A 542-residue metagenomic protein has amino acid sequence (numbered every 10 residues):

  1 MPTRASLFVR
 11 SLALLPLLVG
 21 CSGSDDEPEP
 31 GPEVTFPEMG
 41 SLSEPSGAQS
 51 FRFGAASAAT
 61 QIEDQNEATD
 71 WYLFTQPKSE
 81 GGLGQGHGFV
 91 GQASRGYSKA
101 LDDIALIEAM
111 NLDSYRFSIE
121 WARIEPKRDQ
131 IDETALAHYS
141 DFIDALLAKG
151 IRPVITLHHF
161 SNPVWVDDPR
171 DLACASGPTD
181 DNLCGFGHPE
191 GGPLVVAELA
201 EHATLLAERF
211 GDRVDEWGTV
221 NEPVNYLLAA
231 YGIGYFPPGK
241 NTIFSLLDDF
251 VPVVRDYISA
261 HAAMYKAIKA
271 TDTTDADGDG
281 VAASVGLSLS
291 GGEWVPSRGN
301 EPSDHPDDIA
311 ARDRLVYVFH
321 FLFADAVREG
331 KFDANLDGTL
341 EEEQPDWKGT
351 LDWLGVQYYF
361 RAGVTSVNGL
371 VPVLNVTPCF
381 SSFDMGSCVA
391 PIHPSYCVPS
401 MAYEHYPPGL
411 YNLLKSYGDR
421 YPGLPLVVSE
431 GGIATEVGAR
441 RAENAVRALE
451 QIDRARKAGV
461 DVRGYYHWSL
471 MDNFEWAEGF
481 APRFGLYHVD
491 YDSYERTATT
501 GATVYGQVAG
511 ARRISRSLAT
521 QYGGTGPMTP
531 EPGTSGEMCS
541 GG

Functional and structural regions predicted by a protein language model:
M1-L12: Bacterial N-terminal signal peptides that target proteins for export
S11-L15, G464-Y466: A generic structural motif
L18-G20: C-terminal motif of bacterial Sec signal peptides marking the signal peptidase cleavage site
S22-D25: Bacterial signal peptide processing site
G31-K78, A137-R441, A445-V446, E450-G541: Active-site region of glycoside hydrolase catalytic domains
F51, S98-E120, R152, W353: Catalytic domains of carbohydrate-active enzymes, especially glycoside hydrolases
Y72-M110: Aromatic- and Gly/Pro-rich amphipathic surface segment
M110-Y139, I155-W165: Aromatic-lined carbohydrate-binding/catalytic grooves of carbohydrate-active enzymes
